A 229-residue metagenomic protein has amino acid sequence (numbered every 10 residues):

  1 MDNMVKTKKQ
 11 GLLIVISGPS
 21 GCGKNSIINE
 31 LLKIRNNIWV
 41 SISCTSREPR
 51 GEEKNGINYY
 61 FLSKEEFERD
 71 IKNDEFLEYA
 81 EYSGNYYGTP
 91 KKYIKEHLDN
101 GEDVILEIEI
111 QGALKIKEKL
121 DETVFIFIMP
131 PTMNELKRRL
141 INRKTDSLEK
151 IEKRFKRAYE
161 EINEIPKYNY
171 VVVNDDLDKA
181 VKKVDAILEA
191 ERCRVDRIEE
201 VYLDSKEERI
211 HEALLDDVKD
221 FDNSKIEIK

Functional and structural regions predicted by a protein language model:
D2-T7, E160-K229: NTP-dependent small-molecule kinase module
L13-V15: Short hydrophobic/aromatic beta-strand immediately N-terminal to the Walker A/P-loop
S17-P19: P-loop (Walker A) phosphate-binding loop of NTP-binding proteins
K24: Conserved lysine of the Walker
I27-I28: Post-Walker A alpha-helix
L32-S41: Post-Walker A helix-loop "phosphate-sensing" segment adjacent to the P-loop in P-loop NTPases
S43-V104, Q111: ATP-dependent small-molecule kinase phosphotransfer cores that center on conserved nucleotide phosphate-binding segments
V104-E109, E118-R143, V173-D176: Conserved phosphate-donor/acceptor-positioning beta-strand/loop module used by diverse small-molecule
